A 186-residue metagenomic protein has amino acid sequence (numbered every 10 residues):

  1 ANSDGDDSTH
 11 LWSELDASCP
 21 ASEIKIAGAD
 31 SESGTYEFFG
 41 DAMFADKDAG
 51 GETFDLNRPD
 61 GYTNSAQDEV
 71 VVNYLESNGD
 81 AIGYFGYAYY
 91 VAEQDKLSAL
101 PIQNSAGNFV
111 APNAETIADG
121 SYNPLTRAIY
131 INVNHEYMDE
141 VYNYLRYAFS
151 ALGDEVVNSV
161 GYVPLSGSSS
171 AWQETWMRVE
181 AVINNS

Functional and structural regions predicted by a protein language model:
A1-S186: Flexible loop/hinge segments at secondary-structure junctions
